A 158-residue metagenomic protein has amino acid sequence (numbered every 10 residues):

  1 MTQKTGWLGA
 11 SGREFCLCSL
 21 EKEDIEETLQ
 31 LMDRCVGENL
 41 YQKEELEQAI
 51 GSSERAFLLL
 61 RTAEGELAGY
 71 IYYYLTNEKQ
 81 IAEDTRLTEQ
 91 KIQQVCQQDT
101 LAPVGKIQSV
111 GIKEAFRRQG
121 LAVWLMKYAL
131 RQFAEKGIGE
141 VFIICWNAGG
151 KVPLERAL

Functional and structural regions predicted by a protein language model:
M1-S11, E155: Acyl-donor-binding surface of acyltransferase catalytic domains
G9-T28: A short beta-loop-alpha structural element at the N-terminal edge of CoA-dependent acyl/N-acetyltransferase catalytic
R13-F15, G65-Y70, G105: Glycine-rich phosphate/pyrophosphate-binding loop shared by adenosine-nucleotide-utilizing enzymes
V36-E78, Q94-C96: Active-site rim helix/loop that mediates acceptor-substrate recognition in acyltransferases
Y72-Q108: Conserved acyl-donor/pantetheine-binding loop and adjacent beta-alpha core of acyl/acetyltransferases and related
G105, F133-A148: Conserved GNAT acetyl-CoA-binding A-motif
I112, R118-R131: Conserved acetyl-CoA-binding loop-helix of GNAT-fold acetyltransferases
R117, F142-R156: Conserved beta-strand-loop-alpha-helix junction that forms the acyl-donor binding cleft
